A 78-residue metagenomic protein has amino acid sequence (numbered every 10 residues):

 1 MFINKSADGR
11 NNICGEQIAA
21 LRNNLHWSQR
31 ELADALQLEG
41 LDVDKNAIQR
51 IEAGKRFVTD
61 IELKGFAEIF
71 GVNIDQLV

Functional and structural regions predicted by a protein language model:
M1-L25: A short, Lys/Arg-rich alpha-helix, primarily the initiator
F2-G9, E68, D75-V78: Short, charged recognition helix plus adjacent turn of helix-turn-helix-like nucleic-acid-binding domains
E16-L38, G65: Short basic helix-loop element that most often maps to the first helix and adjoining turn of HTH DNA-binding modules
I18, L32-A33, I48-I51, L77: Conserved hydrophobic/aromatic packing and binding residues within compact polymer-binding modules
Q37-F57: Recognition helix of helix-turn-helix/homeodomain-like DNA-binding domains that insert into the DNA major groove
K55, T59-Q76: DNA major-groove recognition helix of helix-turn-helix/homeodomain DNA-binding modules
